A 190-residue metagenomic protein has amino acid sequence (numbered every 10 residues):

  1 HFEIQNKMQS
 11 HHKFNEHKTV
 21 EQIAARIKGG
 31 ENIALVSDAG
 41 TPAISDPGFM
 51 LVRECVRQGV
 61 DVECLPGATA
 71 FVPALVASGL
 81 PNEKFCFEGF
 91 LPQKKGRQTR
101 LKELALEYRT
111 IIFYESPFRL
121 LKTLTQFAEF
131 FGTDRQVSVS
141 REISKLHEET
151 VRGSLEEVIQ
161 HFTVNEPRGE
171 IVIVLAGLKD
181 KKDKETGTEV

Functional and structural regions predicted by a protein language model:
H1-E63: Class I S-adenosyl-L-methionine
Q5-H12, V62, E83-G89, D134-S140: Short hydrophobic/aromatic-enriched beta-strand-loop microsegments
H11-H12, V36, C64-P66, G89 (+1 more regions): Small/polar loops that bind or transfer phosphate-bearing groups
F14-T19, Q93-K95, K145-H147, D180-K181: A short acidic, often aromatic-flanked loop/helix-cap motif at beta-alpha or helix-coil junctions that lines enzyme
H17, F49, A68-T69, P117-L121: Alpha-helix N-cap/helix-start capping motif
E21, D46, A74-V76, Q98-K102 (+3 more regions): Short, well-ordered secondary-structure micro-motifs
K28-N32, T110, Y114-V190: A contiguous loop/helix-start segment that scaffolds small-molecule binding in enzyme catalytic cores
M50-E107: Class I SAM-dependent methyltransferase SAM-binding "motif I" and its flanking Rossmann-like core
